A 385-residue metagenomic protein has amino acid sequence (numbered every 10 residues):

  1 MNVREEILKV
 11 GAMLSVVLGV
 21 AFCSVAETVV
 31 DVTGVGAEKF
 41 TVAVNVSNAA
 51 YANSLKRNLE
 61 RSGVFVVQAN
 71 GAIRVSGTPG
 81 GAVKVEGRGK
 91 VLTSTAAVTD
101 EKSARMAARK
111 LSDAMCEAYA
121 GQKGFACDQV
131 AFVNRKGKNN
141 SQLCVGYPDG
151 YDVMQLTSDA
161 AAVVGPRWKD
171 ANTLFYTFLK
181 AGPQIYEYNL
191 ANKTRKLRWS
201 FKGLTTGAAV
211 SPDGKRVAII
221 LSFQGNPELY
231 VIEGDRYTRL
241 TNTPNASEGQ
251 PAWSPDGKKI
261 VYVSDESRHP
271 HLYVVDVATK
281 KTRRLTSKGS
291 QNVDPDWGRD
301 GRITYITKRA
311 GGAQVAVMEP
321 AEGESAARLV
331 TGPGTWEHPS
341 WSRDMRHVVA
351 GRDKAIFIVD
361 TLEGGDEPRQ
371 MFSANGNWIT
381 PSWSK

Functional and structural regions predicted by a protein language model:
M1, V17, A96-V98: Charged, low-complexity surface segments at secondary-structure and domain boundaries
N2-A12: Bacterial N-terminal signal peptides that target proteins for export
G11-A21: Bacterial N-terminal signal peptides
F22-A26: Sec/Tat signal peptide C-region and signal peptidase I cleavage site
E27-V30, G34-K385: Sequence signature of WD/YWTD-type beta-propeller architectures
